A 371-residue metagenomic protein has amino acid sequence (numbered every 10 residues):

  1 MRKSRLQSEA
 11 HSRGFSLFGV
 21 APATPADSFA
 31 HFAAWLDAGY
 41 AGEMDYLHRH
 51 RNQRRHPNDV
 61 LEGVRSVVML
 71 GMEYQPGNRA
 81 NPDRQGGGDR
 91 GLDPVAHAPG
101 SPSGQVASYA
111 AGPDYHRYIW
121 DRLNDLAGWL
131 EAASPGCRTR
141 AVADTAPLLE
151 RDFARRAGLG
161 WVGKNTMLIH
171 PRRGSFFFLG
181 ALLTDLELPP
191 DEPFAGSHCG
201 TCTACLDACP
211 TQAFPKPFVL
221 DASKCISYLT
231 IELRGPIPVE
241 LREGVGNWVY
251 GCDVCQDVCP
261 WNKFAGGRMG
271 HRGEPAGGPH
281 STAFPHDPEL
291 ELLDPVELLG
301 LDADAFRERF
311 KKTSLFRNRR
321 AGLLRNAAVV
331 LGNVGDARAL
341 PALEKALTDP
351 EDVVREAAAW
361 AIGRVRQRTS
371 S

Functional and structural regions predicted by a protein language model:
M1-L6, R13-V20, T348, A357 (+2 more regions): Long C-terminal interaction/binding lobes of large macromolecular proteins
M1-R84, D89-H198, I237, G246: Auxiliary alpha/beta "docking" domains used to position bulky ligands
A204-S227, R234, W248-H280, A342: Iron-sulfur cluster-binding cysteine motifs and their immediate structural context in ferredoxin-like electron-transfer
V239-R268, E308-F316, G322-L323: C-terminal amphipathic alpha-helical segment
E297-D302, R309-L315, A342-P350: Alpha-solenoid HEAT/Armadillo-like helical repeat scaffolds in large eukaryotic proteins
R307-R309, D336-L347, Q367-S371: Amphipathic alpha-helical scaffolding segments comprising HEAT/armadillo-like alpha-solenoid repeats
R320, P350-D352: Short inter-helical turns and helix N-cap capping residues of alpha-solenoid HEAT/ARM repeat scaffolds
L324-D336, E356-Q367: Structural detector for internal amphipathic alpha-helices that build alpha-solenoid repeat scaffolds
